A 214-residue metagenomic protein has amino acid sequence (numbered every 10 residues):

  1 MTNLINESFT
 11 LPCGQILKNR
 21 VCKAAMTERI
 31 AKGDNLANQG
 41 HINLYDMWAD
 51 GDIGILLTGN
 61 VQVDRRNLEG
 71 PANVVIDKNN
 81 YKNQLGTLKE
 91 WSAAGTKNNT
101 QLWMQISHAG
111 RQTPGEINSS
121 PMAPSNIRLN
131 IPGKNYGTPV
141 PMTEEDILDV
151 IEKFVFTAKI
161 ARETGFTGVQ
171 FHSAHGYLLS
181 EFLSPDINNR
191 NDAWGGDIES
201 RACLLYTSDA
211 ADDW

Functional and structural regions predicted by a protein language model:
M1-S107, V150: N-terminal capping/small domains of soluble enzymes
L17-V21, I53-D64, M122-R128, G168-F182: Short coil-to-beta-strand
L36, G40, I76-N83, M142-D149 (+2 more regions): Alpha-helix N-cap and loop-to-helix initiation/capping positions
G51, T164, D212: Structured loop/turn residues at beta-strand edges in well-structured enzyme cores
T58-Y81, I106-E116, F171-G195: Glycine-rich, proline-tolerant flexible connector loops at the mouths of alpha/beta enzymes
D77, A93-K97, Q101, S107-F166: Non-globular sequence segments
T87, K153, L204-T207: Charged catalytic carboxylate motif
Y206-W214: Single conserved hydrophobic/aromatic residue that forms the stacking wall/gate of nucleotide- or nucleobase-binding
